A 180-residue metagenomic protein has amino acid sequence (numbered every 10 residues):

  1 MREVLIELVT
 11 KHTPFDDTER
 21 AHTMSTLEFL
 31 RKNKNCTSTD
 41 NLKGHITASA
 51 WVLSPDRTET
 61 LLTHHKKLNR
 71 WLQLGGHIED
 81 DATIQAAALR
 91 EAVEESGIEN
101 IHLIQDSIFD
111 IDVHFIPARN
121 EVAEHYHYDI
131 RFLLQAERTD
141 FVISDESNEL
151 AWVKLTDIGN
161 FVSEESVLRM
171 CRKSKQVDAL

Functional and structural regions predicted by a protein language model:
M1-T13: Generic N-terminal amphipathic, Lys/Arg-enriched alpha-helix
T13-S49: Acidic, metal-coordinating catalytic segment for phosphate/diphosphate chemistry, firing primarily on the Nudix
S38-Q73: N-terminal strand-loop-strand
A48, T58, Y128-I130, N148: Change "...and in nucleic-acid phosphodiester-cleaving endonucleases..." to "...and in nucleic-acid processing enzymes
V52, L133-Q135, K154: Short, well-ordered beta-strand micro-motif
H77-I108: The catalytic Nudix box helix
G97-D140: Active-site segment of metal-dependent pyrophosphate-handling enzymes, primarily the Nudix hydrolase catalytic core
R131, F141-C171: NUDIX/MutT-family hydrolases
